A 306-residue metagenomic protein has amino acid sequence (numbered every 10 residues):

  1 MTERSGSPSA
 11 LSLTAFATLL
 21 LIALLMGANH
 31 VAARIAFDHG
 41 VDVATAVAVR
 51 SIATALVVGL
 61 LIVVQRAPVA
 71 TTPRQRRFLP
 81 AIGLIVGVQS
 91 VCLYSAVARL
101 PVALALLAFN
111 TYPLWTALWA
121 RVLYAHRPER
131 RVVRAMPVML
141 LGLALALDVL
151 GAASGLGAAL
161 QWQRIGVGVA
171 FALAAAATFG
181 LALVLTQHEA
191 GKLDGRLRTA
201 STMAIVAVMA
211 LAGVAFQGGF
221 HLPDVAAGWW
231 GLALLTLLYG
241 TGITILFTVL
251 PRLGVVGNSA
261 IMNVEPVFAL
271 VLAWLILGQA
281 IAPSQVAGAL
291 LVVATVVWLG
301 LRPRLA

Functional and structural regions predicted by a protein language model:
M1-V49, L84, C92, L156-H188: Glycine-/small-residue-enriched transmembrane alpha-helix faces in small-molecule transporters and effluxers
L25-H30, I62-F109, L145, L235-L253: Specific transmembrane alpha-helical segments of multi-pass solute transporters/efflux pumps, especially DMT/EamA
G27, V31, I52, G59 (+11 more regions): Hydrophobic/small/kink-forming positions within alpha-helical transmembrane segments of polytopic membrane proteins
V31-V43, L147-I165, V214-L232, G278-P283: Membrane-interface helix termini and inter-helical loops of multi-pass transporters
A32, V58, T116-L118, V122 (+1 more regions): Transmembrane alpha-helical segments that form core, pore/gating elements of small-molecule transporters/exporters
T45-L56, I85-V86, S90, Y94-R127 (+3 more regions): Specific alpha-helical transmembrane segments that line the substrate/conduction pathway and gating interfaces
A48-V49, A105-T111, L185-V208, Y239-L275: Helix-helix packing/entry segments at the starts of transmembrane helices
V58, P80, P128-A153, A210 (+3 more regions): Hydrophobic transmembrane alpha-helices of multi-pass small-molecule transport proteins
